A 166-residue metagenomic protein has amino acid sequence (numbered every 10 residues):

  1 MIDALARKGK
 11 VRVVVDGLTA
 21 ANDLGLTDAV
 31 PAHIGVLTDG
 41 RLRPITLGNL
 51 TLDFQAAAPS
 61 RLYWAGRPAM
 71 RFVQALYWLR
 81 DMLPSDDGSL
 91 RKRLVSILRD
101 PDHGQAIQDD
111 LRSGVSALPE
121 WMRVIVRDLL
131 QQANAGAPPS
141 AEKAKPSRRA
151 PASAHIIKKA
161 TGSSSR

Functional and structural regions predicted by a protein language model:
M1-L5: Short beta-edge/loop segments at beta->alpha junctions of small alpha/beta modules that act as binding/recognition
A6-L50, F54: Short gly/ser-rich loop at a beta-strand->alpha-helix junction or flexible surface loop bordering the NTP-binding
A57-R166: Hydrophobic alpha-helical interaction segments
